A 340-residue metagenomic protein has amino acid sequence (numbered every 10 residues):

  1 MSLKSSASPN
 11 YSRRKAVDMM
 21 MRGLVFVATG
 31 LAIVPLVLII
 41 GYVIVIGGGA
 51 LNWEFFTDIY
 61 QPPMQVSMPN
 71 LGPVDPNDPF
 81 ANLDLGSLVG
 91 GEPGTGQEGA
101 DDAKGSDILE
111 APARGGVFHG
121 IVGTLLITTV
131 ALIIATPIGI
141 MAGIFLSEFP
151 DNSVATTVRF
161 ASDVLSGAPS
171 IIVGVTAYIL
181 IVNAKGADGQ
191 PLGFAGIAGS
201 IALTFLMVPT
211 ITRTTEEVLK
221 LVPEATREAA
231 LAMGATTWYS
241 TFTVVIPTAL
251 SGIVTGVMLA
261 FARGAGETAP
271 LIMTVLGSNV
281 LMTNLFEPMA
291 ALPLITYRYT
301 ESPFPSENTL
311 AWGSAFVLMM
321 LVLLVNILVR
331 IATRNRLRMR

Functional and structural regions predicted by a protein language model:
M1-T29, V329-R340: Transmembrane alpha-helical segments of polytopic membrane transport and secretion proteins
D78-S87, R114-F145, V257: Transmembrane alpha-helix signature in integral membrane proteins
A131-S162, R330-N335: Transmembrane-helix boundary motif in ABC transporter permease subunits
L146, P150-T156, P223, R227-T255: Amphipathic cytosolic juxtamembrane alpha-helices at the membrane-cytosol interface of multi-pass membrane transporters
D163-T204: Generic hydrophobic transmembrane alpha-helix motif, especially the helices
T214-T215, T237-M273: Transmembrane alpha-helices
E216-K220, E224, L231, M258 (+1 more regions): C-terminal transmembrane helix and the adjacent membrane-cytosol boundary/short C-terminal tail of inner/organellar
L271-M319: Interhelical loop and adjacent transmembrane-helix boundary motif in polytopic membrane transport permeases
